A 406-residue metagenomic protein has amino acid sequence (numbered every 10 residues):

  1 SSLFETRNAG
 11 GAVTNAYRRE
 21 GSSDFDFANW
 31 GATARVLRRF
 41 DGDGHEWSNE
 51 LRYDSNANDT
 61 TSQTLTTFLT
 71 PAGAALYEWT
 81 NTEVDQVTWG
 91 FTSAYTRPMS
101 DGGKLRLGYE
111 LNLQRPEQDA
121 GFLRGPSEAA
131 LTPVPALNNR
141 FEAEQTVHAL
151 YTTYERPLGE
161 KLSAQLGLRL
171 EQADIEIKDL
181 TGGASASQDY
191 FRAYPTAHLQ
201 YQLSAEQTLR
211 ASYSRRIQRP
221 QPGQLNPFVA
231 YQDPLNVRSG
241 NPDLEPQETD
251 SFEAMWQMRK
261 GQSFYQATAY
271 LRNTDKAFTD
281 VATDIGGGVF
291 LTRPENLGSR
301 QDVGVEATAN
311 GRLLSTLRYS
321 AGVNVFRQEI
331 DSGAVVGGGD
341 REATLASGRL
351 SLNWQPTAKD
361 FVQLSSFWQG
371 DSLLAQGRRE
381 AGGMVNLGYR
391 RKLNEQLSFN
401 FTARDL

Functional and structural regions predicted by a protein language model:
S1, G21-K178, Q202, A267 (+1 more regions): Face-selective signature of the C-terminal outer-membrane beta-barrel domain
S1-N8, V13, D59-F68, Q118-P126 (+10 more regions): Outer-membrane beta-barrel translocator domains and adjoining extracellular loop/strand segments of Gram-negative
A12-E20, G31, P71-W79, L131-N138 (+8 more regions): Extracytoplasmic loops and strand-loop junctions of Gram-negative outer membrane beta-barrel proteins
S22-A28, N81-V87, R140-T146, A184-F191 (+5 more regions): Replace "Gram-negative outer membrane beta-barrel proteins" with "bacterial and organellar outer membrane beta-barrel
R38, Y53-D59, L111-E117, L170-E176 (+8 more regions): Transmembrane beta-strands of outer-membrane beta-barrel pores
W79-T80, T88-A94, T132-N139, A149 (+6 more regions): Outer membrane beta-barrel strand-and-loop segments of large Gram-negative receptors, especially TonB-dependent
D174, A205-S251, L271-T292, S372 (+1 more regions): Surface-exposed extracellular loop regions of Gram-negative outer-membrane beta-barrel proteins, predominantly
R341-L406: Conserved C-terminal beta-signal and adjacent last beta-strands/turns of outer-membrane beta-barrel proteins
